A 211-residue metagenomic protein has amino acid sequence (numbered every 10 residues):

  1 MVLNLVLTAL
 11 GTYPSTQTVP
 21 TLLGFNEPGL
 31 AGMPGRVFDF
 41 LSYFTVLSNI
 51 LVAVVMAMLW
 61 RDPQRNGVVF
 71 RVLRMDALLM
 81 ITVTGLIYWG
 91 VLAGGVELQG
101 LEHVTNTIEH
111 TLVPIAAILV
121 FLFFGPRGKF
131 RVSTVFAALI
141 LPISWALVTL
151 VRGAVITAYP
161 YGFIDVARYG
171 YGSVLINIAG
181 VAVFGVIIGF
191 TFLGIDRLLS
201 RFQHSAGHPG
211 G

Functional and structural regions predicted by a protein language model:
M1-L22: Alpha-helical transmembrane segments of multi-pass membrane proteins
A9, W89-L98: Juxtamembrane "helix-exit" motif on the non-cytosolic side of transmembrane helices
T16-V37: Perimembrane loop-to-helix junctions flanking transmembrane segments
A31-I50: Interfacial helix-start motif at the membrane-water boundary
D39-S42, I156-F192, G211: Membrane-interface transmembrane-helix boundary segments in multi-pass integral membrane proteins
F44-L47, E102-I115, L175-A179: Membrane-interface loop-to-helix entry segments
R65-M80, R131-L139: Interfacial segments of alpha-helical transmembrane regions
V69-L73, V96-E109, V132-T134, I164-R168: Non-cytosolic membrane-interface motifs at loop->transmembrane helix junctions
